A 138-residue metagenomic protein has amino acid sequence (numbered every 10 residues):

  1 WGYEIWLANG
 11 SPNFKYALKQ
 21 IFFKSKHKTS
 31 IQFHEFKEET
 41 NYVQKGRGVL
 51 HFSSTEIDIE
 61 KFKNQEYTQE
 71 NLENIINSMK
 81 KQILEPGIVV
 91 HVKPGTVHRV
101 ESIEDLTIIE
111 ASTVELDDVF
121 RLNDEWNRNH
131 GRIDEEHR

Functional and structural regions predicted by a protein language model:
W1-A17, S30, Q65, L72-N74 (+1 more regions): A short, N-terminal "cap"/entry segment at the start of jelly-roll beta-barrel domains of the cupin/DSBH fold
K19-K37, E56-I57: Conserved short histidine dyad/triad with adjacent acidic residue
S30-Q32, N41, L50-F52, K80-Q82 (+3 more regions): Short beta-strand His + acidic residue motifs that chelate non-heme Fe in jelly-roll/DSBH and cupin folds
K37, V49, E56-D58, T107 (+1 more regions): Short, surface-exposed beta-strand-loop junctions and turns on beta-sheet-rich folds
S54-V97: Short acidic-glycine-tyrosine-enriched beta hairpin
K61-Q69, N77, V97-R138: Double-stranded beta-helix
